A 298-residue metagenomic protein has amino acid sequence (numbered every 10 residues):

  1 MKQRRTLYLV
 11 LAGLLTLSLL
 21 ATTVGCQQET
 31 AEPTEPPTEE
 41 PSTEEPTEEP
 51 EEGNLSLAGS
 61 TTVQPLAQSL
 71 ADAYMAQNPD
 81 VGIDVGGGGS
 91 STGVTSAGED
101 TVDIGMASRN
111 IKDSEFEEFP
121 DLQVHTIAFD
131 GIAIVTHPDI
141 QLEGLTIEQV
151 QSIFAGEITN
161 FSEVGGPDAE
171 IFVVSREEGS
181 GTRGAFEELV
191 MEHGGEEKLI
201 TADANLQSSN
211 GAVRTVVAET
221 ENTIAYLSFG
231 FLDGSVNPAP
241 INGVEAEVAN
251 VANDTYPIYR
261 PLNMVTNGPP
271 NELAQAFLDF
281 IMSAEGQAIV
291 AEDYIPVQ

Functional and structural regions predicted by a protein language model:
K2-L11: Bacterial N-terminal signal peptides that target proteins for export
L11-L19: Hydrophobic helical h-region of N-terminal Sec-dependent signal peptides in bacterial secretory/periplasmic proteins
A21-G25: C-terminal motif of bacterial Sec signal peptides marking the signal peptidase cleavage site
Q27-Q298: Exported/periplasmic ABC-transporter solute-binding proteins
